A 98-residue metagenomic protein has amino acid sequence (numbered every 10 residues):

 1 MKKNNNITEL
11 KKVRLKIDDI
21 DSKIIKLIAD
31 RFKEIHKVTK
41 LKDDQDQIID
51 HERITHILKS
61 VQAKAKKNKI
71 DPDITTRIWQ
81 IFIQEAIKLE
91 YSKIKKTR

Functional and structural regions predicted by a protein language model:
M1-R98: Domain-level signature for soluble enzymes in the chorismate/prephenate branch of the shikimate pathway
